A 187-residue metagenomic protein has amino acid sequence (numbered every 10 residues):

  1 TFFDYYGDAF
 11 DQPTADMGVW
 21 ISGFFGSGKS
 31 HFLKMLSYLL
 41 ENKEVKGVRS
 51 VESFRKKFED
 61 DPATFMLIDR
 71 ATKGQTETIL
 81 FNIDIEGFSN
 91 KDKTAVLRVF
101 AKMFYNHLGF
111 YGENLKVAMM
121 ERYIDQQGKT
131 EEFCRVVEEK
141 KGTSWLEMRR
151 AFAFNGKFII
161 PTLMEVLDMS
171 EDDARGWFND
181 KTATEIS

Functional and structural regions predicted by a protein language model:
T1-Q12, R55-F58: N-terminal pre-Walker A segment at the start of P-loop NTPase domains
D16: Short coil/loop residues immediately preceding or within conserved phosphate-binding loops of NTP-utilizing enzyme
V19-F24, H31-I159: P-loop NTPase motor core
G142-S187: Long, low-complexity, polar/charged, intrinsically disordered or flexibly structured peripheral segments
